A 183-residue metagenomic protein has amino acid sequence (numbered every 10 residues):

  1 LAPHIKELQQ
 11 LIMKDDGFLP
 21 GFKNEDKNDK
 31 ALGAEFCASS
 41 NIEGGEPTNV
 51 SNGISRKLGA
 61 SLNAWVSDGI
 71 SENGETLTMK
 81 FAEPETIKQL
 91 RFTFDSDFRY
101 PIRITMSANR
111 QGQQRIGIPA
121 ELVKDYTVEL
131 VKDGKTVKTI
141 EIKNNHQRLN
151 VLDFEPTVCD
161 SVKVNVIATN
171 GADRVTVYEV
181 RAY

Functional and structural regions predicted by a protein language model:
L1-T48, A82, Q89, I140 (+1 more regions): Carbohydrate-binding surfaces of carbohydrate-active enzymes
L19, L58-K138, N144-Y183: Aromatic, loop-rich ligand-recognition surfaces of beta-strand-rich domains
S40-A64: Extended carbohydrate-recognition surfaces in non-catalytic/accessory domains of CAZymes and lectin-like proteins
